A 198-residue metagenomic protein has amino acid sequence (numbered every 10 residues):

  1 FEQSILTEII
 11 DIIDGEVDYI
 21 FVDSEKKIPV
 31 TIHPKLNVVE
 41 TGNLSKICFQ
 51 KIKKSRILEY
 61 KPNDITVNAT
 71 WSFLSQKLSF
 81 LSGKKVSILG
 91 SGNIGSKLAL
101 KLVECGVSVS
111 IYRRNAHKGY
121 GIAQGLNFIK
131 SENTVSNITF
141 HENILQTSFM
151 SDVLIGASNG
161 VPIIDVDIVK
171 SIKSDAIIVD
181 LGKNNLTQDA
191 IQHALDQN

Functional and structural regions predicted by a protein language model:
F1-I52: N-terminal ligand-binding/catalytic initiation module
F21, D152-G156, I178-V179: N-terminal Rossmann-like NAD(P) cofactor-binding module of classical short-chain dehydrogenase/reductase
E25, S158-P162, G182-K183: Short glycine-/small-residue-rich Rossmann-like dinucleotide-binding loops
L44-C48, D180-N198: Rossmann-fold NAD(P)-binding glycine/threonine-rich loop
K53-S55, K173-A176, D196-N198: A short helix->loop->beta-strand "cap" motif at the edges of active sites that frequently abuts
I57-S75: A glycine-rich, Thr/Ser-enriched phosphate-binding loop motif common to dinucleotide/cofactor-binding enzymes
S75-A157: Glycine-rich phosphate/diphosphate-binding loop of Rossmann-like nucleotide-binding domains
F149-M150, G160-I177: Rossmann-fold NAD(P) dinucleotide-binding segment
